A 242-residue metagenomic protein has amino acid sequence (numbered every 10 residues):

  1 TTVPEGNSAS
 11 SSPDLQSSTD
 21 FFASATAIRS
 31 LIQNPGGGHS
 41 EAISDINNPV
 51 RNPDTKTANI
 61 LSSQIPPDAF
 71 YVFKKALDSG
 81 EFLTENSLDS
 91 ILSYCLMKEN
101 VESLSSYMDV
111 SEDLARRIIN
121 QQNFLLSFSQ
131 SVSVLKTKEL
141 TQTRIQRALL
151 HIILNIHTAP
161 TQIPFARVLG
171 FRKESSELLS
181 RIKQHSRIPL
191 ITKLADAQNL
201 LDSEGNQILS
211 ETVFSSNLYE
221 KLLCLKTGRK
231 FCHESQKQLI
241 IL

Functional and structural regions predicted by a protein language model:
T1-L242: Active-site cores that bind ATP or allylic diphosphates and position pyrophosphate for catalysis
